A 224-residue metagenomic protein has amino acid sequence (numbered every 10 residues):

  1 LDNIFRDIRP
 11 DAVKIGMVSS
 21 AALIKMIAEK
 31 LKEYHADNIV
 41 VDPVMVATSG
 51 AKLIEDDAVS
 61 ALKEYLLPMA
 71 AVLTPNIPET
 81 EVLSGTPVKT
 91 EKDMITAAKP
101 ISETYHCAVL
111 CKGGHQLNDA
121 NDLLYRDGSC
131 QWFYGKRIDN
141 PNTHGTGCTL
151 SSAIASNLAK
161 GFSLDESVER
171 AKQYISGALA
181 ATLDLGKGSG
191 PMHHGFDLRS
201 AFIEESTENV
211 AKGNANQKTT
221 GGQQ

Functional and structural regions predicted by a protein language model:
L1-T48, K52, S200: Conserved N-terminal subdomain of the carbohydrate kinase-like
S19, M45, E79, G114-L117 (+3 more regions): Glycine-rich beta-alpha junction loops
D56-C130: Conserved phosphate/ATP/ADP-binding segment of small-molecule kinases
E81-V82, N140-L164: Short, small-residue alpha-helix embedded
P87-M94, A159-E169: Short, charged, surface-exposed loops that flank catalytic or proteolytic processing sites
C130-H144: Short pre-catalytic strand/loop immediately N-terminal to key active-site residues, enriched for Gly-Thr
D165-Q224: Charged C-terminal helix
